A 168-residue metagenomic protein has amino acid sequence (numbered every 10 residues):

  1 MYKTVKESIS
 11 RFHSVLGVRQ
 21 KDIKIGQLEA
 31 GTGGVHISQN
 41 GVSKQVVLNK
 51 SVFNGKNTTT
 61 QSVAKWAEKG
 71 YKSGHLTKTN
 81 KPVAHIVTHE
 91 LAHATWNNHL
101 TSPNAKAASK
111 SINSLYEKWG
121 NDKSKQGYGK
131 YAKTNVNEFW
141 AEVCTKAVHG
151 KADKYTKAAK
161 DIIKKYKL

Functional and structural regions predicted by a protein language model:
M1-L168: Active-site-flanking segments in enzyme catalytic domains
